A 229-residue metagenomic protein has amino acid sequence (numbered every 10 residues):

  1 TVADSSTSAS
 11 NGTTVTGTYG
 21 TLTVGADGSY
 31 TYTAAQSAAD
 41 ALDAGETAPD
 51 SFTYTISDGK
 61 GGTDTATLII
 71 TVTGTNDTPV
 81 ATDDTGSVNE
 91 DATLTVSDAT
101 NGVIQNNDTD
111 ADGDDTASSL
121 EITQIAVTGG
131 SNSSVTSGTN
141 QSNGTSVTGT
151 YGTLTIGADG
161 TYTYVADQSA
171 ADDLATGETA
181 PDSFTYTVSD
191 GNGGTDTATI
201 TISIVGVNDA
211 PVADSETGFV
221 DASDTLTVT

Functional and structural regions predicted by a protein language model:
T1-T229: Acidic/polar, solvent-exposed loop/turn segments
